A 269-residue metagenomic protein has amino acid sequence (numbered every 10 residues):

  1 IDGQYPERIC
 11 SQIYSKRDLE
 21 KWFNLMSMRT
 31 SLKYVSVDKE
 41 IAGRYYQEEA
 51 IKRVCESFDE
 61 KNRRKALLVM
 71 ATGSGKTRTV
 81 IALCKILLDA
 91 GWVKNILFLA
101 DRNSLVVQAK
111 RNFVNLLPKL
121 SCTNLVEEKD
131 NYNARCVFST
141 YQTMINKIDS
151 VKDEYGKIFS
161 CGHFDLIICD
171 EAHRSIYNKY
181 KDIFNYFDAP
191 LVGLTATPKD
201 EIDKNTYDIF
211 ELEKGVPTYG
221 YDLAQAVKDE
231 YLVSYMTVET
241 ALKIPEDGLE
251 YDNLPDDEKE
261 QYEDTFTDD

Functional and structural regions predicted by a protein language model:
I1, V106-A109, I145-D149, D200-N205 (+2 more regions): Switch/connector loops and helix/strand junctions flanking conserved nucleotide-binding motifs in nucleotide-processing
I1-N95, S104, Q108-K119, Y132-C136 (+5 more regions): ATP-dependent helicase/translocase motor core
W92-K94, L120, H163-F164, F187-P190 (+3 more regions): Short glycine-/polar-rich loops that comprise or flank the Walker A/P-loop and associated switch/sensor motifs
N103, N124-D130, Y141-N146: Conserved helicase motor
L105, T143, E171-S175, D182 (+1 more regions): Residues immediately C-terminal
V137-T140, P190-T195: Structural recognition of the conserved hydrophobic beta-strand(s) that form the central parallel beta-sheet of P-loop
Y155-G193: SF2 helicase catalytic motif II
K204-D269: Interdomain helical connector at the RecA1-RecA2 junction of SF1/SF2 helicase-like NTPases
